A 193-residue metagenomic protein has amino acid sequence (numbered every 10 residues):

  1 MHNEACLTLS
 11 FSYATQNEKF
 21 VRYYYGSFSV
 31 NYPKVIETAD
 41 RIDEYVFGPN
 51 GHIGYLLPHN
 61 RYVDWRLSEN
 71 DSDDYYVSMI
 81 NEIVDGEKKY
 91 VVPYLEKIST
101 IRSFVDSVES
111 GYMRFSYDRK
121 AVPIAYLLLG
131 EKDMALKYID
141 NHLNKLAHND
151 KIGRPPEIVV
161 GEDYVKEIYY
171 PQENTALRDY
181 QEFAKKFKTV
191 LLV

Functional and structural regions predicted by a protein language model:
N3-V193: Intrinsically disordered, low-complexity regulatory regions enriched in serine/threonine/proline and acidic residues
